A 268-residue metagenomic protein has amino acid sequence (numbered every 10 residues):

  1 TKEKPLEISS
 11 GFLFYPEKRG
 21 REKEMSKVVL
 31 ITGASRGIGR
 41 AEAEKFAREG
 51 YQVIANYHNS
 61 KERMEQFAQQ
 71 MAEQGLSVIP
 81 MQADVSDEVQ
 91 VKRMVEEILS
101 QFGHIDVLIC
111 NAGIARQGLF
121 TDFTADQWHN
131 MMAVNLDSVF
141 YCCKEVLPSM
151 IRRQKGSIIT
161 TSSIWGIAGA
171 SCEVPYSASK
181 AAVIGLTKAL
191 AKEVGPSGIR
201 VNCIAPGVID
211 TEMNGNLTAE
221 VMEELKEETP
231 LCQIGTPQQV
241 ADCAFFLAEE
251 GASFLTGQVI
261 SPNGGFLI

Functional and structural regions predicted by a protein language model:
S35-R36: Conserved glycine-rich cofactor-binding loop
E49-Q66: Conserved glycine-rich Rossmann-like NAD(P)H-binding loop of the short-chain dehydrogenase/reductase
L119-F120, Q127-H129, N214, L225: Substrate-binding pocket helix/loop in short-chain dehydrogenase/reductase
F140, Q233-P262, L267: C-terminal substrate-recognition "lid" of short-chain dehydrogenase/reductases
C143, S179, T187: Active-site helix of classical SDR
P148, K192-P196, S253: Alpha-helical segment proximal to the catalytic Tyr-Lys
S163: Residue(s) in the substrate-gating loop at a strand-loop-helix junction that position the organic substrate next
